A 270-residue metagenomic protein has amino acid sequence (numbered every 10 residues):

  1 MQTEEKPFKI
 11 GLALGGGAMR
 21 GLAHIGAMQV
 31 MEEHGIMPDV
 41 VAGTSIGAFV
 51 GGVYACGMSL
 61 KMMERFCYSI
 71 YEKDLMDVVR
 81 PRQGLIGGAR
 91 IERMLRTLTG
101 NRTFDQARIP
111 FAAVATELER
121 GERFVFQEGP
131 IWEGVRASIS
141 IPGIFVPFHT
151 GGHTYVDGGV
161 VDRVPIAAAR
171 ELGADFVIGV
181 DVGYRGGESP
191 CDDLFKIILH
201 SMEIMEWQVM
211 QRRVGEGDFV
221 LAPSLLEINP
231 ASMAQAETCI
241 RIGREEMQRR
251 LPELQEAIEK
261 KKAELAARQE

Functional and structural regions predicted by a protein language model:
M1-T44, G52-E270: Patatin-like phospholipase
